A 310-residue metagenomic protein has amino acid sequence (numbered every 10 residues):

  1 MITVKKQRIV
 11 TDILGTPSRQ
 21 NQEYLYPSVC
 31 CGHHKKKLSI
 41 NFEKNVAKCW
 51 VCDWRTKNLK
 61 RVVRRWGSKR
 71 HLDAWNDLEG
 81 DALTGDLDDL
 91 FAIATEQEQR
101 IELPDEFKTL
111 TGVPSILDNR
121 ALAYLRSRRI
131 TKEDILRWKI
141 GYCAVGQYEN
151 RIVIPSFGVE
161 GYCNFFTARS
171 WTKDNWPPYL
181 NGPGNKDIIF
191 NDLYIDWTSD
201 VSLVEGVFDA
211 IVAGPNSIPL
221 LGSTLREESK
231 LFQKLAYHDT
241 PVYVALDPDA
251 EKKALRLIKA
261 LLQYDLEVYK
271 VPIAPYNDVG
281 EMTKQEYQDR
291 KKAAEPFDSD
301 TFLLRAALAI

Functional and structural regions predicted by a protein language model:
M1-G32, R65-V153, F157-E160, I195-D196 (+4 more regions): TOPRIM metal-binding catalytic domain and adjacent DNA-binding surface shared by DnaG-type primases
S28, C49, L125, I154 (+5 more regions): Terminal peptide-recognition signature
H34-K35, T56: Cys/His-rich microdomains that often coordinate metals
I40-W75: Short Cys/His-based metal-binding microdomains
A144-P241: Phosphate-handling DNA/RNA-contact segment within nucleic-acid enzymes
L203, D239-K253, P272: Acidic beta-strand-to-loop metal/phosphate-binding motif
Q233-H238, D278-A293: Short, surface-exposed amphipathic charged segments that create phosphate/polyanion-binding patches used for binding
K253-D265: Short, aromatic/basic amphipathic alpha-helical patches
